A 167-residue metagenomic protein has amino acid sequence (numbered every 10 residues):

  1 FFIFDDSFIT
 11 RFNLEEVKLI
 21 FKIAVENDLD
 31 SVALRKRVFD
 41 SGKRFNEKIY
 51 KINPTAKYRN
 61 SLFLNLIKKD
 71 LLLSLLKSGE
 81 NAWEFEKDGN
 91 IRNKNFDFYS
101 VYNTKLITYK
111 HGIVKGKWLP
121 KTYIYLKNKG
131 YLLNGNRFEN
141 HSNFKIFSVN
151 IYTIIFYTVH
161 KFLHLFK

Functional and structural regions predicted by a protein language model:
F1-F8: Short beta-strand-to-loop acidic/aromatic patch adjacent to the donor-nucleotide binding site
D5, L34-R37, Y102-T104: Short, well-ordered beta-to-alpha junction loops that form the rim of enzyme active sites and present histidine/acidic
F8-F12, D40-R44, I107-K110: Short catalytic/ligand-binding loop motif for oxyanion handling, primarily in non-cytosolic enzymes, centered on
R11-D40: Conserved donor-nucleotide/metal-binding helix-loop-beta segment in metal-dependent transferases, i.e., the alpha-helix
K43-K57, L71: Short, flexible, basic/aromatic active-site loop/helix in glycosyltransferases
N60-K121: Catalytic core and acceptor-binding pocket of nucleotide-sugar-dependent glycosyltransferases
K115-Y123, L133-F138: N-terminal accessory regions of S-adenosyl-L-methionine
N128-K167: Membrane-proximal basic amphipathic "stem/tether" segments
